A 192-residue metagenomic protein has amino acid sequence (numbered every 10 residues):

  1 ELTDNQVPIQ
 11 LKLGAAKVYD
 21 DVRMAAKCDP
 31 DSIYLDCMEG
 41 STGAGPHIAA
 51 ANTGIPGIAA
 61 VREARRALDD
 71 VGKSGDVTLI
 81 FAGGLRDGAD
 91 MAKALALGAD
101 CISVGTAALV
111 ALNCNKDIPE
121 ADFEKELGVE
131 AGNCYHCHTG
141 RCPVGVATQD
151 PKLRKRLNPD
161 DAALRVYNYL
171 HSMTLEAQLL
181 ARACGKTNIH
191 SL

Functional and structural regions predicted by a protein language model:
L2-R154: Glycine-rich phosphate/ribose-binding loops and adjacent secondary-structure elements that form binding surfaces
D150-L192: C-terminal extensions of enzymes
